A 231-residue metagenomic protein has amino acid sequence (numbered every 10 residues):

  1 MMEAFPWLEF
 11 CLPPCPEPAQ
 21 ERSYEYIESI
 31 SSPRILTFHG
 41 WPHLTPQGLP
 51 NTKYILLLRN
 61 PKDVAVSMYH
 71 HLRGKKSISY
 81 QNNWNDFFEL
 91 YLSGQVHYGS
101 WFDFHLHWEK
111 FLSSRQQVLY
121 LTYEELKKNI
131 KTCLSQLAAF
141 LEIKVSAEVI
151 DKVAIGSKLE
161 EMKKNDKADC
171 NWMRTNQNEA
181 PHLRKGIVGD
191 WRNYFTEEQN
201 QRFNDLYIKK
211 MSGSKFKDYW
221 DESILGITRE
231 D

Functional and structural regions predicted by a protein language model:
M1-L121, E148, K167-D231: PAPS-dependent sulfotransferase catalytic domain
L121-V145, V153, E161, N204: PAPS/PAP-binding and catalytic site of the sulfotransferase fold
D151-K164, N171-W172: Active-site/pore-lining binding-face segments in mid-to-C-terminal subdomains
